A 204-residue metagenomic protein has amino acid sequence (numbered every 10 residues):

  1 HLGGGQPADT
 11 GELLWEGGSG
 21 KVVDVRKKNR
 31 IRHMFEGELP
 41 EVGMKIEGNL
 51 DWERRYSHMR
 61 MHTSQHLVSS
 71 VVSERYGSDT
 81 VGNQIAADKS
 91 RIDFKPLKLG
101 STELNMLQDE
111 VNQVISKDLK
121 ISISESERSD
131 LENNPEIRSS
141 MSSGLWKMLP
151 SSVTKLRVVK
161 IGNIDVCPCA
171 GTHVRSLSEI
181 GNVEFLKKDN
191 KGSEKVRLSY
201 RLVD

Functional and structural regions predicted by a protein language model:
H1-D204: Active-/binding-site microenvironments in catalytic and ligand-binding cores
